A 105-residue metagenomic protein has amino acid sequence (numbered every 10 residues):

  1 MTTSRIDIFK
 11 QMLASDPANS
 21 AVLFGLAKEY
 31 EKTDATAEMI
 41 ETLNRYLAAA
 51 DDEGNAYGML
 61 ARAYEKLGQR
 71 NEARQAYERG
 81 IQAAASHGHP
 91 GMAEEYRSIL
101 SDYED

Functional and structural regions predicted by a protein language model:
Q11-A14, N44-A48, Q82: Conserved structural position within tetratricopeptide repeats
R70-H89, S101: TPR/TPR-like (Sel1-like) alpha-helical repeat modules
